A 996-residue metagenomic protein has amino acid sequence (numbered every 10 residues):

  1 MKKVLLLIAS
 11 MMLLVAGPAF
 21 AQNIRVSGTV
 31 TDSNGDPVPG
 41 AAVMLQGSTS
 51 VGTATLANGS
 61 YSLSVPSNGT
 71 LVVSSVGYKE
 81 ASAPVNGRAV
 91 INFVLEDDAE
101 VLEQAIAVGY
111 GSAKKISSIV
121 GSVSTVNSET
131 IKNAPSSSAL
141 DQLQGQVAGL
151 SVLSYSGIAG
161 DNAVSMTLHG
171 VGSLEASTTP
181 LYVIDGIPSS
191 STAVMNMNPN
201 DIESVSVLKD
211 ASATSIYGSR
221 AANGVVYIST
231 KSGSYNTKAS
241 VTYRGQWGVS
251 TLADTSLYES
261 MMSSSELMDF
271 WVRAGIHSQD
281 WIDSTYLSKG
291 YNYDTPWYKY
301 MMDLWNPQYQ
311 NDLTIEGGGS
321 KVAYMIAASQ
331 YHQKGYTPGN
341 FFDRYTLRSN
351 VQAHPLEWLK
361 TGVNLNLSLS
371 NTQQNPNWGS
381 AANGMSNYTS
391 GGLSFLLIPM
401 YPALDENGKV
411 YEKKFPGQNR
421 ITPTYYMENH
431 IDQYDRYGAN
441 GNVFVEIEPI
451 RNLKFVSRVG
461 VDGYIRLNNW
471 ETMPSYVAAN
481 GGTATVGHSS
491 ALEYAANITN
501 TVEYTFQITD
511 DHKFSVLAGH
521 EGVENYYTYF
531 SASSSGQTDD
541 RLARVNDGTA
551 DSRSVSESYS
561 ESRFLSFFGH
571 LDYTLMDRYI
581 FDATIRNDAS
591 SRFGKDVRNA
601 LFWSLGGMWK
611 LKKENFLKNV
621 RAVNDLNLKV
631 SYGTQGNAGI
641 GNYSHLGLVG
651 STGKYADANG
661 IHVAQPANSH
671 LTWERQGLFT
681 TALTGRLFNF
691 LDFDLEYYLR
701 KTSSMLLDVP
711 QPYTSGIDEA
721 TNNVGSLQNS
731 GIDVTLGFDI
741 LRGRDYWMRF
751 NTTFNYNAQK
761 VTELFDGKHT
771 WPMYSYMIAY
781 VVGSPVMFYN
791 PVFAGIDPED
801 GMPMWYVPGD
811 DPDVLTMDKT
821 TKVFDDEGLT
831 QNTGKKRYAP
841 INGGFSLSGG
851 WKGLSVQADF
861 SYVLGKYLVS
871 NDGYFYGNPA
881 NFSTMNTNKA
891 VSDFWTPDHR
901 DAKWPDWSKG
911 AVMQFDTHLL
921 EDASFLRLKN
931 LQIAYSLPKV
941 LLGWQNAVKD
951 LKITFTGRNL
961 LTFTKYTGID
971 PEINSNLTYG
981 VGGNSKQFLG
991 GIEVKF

Functional and structural regions predicted by a protein language model:
M1-R348, A353-P355, K360-G362, N366-S368 (+5 more regions): Short, small/polar-rich motifs associated with maturation and membrane association, primarily at protein termini
P66, S136, Q308, G319-S320 (+17 more regions): Outer-membrane beta-barrel channels and translocator barrels
V101, S117, A159, Y235-W297 (+10 more regions): Surface-exposed loop/interface segments of Gram-negative outer-membrane beta-barrel transport/assembly proteins
T230, G317-G319, Q330, A353-H354 (+16 more regions): Residue-level signature of outer-membrane beta-barrel architecture
G245, A328-K334, F581-S590, D739-I740: Transmembrane beta-strand segments that form the barrel wall of outer-membrane beta-barrel proteins
S604-M608, D733-L736, L931, N984-F996: Outer-membrane beta-barrel "beta-signal"
T680-T684: Glycine-centered tight-turn and secondary-structure capping sites
R837-V869: Glycine-rich, aromatic-lined ligand/substrate-binding cores of catalytic and carbohydrate-binding domains
